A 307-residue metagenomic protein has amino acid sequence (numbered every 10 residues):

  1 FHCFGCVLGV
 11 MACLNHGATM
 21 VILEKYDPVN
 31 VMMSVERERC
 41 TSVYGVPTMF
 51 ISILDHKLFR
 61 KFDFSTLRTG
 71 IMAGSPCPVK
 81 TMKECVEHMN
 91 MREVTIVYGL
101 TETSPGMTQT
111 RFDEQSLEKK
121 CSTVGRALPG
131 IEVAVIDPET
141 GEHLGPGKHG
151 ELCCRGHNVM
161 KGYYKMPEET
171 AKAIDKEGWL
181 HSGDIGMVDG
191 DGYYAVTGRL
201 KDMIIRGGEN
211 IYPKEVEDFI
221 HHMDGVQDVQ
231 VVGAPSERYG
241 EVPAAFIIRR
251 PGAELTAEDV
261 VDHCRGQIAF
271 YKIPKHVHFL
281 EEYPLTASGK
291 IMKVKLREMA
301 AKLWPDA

Functional and structural regions predicted by a protein language model:
F1-L23, G45, M49, I53: Conserved AMP-binding loop of ANL adenylate-forming enzymes
N15-A18, M32, R37-G45, L54-K119 (+1 more regions): Gly/Ser/Thr-rich phosphate-binding loop
V35, V43-V46, G156, K161-G162 (+5 more regions): AMP-binding/adenylate-forming catalytic core of the ANL superfamily
L58, T66, N90, G130 (+4 more regions): Glycine-centered tight turns that cap/initiate beta-strands
G74, G99, G125, D184 (+1 more regions): Active-site glycine-centered loops adjacent to acidic/histidine catalytic or metal-binding residues that shape
P76, L117-K165, A173: Adenylate-forming AMP-binding core of the ANL superfamily, especially NRPS adenylation
V94-E102, V124-A127, V232-A234, H278: Beta-strand->loop->alpha-helix junctions that form or flank phosphate-binding loops in nucleotide-handling enzymes
A300-A307: Acidic/polar alpha-helix N-cap and adjacent early helical turns within long charge-rich amphipathic helices/linkers
